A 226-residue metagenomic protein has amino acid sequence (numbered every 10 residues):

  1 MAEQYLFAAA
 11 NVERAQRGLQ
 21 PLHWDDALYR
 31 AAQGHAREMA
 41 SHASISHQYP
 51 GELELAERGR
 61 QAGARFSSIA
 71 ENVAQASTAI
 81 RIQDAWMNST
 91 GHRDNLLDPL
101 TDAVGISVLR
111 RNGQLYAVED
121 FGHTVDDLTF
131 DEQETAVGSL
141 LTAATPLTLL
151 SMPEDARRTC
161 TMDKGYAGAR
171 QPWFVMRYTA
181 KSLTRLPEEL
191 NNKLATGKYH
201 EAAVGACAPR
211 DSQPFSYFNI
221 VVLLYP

Functional and structural regions predicted by a protein language model:
M1-E57, T90-D94, D98-G105, D127-R170 (+2 more regions): Short, well-ordered surface patches within globular domains
E54-H123, T159-P226: A well-ordered secondary-structure block
